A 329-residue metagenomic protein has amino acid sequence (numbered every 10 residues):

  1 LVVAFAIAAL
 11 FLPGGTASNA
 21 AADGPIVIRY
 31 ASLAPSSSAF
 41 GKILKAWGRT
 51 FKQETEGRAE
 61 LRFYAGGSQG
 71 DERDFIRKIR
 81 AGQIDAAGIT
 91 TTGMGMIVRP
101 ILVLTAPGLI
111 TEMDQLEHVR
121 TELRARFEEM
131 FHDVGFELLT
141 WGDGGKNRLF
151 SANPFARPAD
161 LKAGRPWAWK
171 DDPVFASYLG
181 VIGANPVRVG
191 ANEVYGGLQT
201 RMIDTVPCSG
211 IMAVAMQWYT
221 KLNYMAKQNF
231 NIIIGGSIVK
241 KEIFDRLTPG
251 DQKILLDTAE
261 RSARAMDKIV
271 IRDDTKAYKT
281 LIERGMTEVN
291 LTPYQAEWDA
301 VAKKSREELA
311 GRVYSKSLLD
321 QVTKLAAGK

Functional and structural regions predicted by a protein language model:
V2-G14: Bacterial N-terminal signal peptides
A4, N19-Q115, L123, E129-K329: N-terminal secretory/targeting leader peptides
